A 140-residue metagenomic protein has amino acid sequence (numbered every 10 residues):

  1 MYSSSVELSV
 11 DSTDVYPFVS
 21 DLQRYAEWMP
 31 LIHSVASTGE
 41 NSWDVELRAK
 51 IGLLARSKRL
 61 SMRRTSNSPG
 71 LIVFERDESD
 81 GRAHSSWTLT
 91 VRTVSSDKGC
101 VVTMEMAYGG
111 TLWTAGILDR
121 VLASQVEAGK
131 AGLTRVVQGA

Functional and structural regions predicted by a protein language model:
M1-S3, R56-S61, R82-T88: Short, surface-exposed coil-to-beta transition loops
M1-S42: Hydrophobic ligand-binding cavity/cleft-lining segments
S4-L8, L47, M104-M106: A structural signal for short, well-ordered beta-strand segments
D11, E40, N67-P69, V94-K98: Short strand-connecting beta-turns/loops that link adjacent beta-strands
V15-V19, Y25, W43-V45, R64 (+2 more regions): Hydrophobic pocket/interface hotspot
V35-A36, R64, L89-T93: A structural signal for short hydrophobic beta-strand segments in well-ordered beta-sheet cores
S37-D80, R135-A140: Glycine-rich portal/gate segments that line the openings of hydrophobic small-molecule binding cavities
E75-A128: Beta-strand/loop substructures that line and gate deep hydrophobic ligand-binding cavities in soluble
